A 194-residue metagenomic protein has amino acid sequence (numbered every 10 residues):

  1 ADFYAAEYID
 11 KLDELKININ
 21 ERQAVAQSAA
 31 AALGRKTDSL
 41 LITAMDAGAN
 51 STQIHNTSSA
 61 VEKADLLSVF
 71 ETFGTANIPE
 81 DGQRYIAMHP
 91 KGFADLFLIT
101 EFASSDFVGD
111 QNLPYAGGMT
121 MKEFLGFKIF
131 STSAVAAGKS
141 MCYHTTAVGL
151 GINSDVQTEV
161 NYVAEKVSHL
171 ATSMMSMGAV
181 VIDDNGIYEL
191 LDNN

Functional and structural regions predicted by a protein language model:
A1-A6, K16, V61, I99-N194: Sequence/fold signature of self-assembling virion shell proteins
I9-I78, E189-N194: Alpha-helical scaffold segments that mediate packing/assembly in large oligomeric complexes
E21-R22, R84, D155: Functionally constrained cores in energy, signaling, and assembly domains
A47-M119: Extended, solvent-exposed, turn-rich assembly/linker loops in the middle of proteins
